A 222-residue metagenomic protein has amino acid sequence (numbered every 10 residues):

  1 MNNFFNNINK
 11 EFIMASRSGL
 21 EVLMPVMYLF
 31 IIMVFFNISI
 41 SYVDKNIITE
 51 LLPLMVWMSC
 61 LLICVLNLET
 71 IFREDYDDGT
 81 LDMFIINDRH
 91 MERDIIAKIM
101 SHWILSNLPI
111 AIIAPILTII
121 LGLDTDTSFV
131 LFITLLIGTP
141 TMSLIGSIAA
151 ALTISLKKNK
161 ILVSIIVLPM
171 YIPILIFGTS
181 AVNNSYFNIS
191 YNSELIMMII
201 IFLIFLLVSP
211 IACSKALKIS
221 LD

Functional and structural regions predicted by a protein language model:
M1-P25: Aromatic- and glycine-rich beta-strand/loop motifs that create alpha-glucan
G19-I40, M55-C64, I165-F177, I201-S209: Hydrophobic alpha-helical transmembrane segments of multi-pass membrane transport/permease proteins
I31, I96-L121, T141, I145 (+1 more regions): Hydrophobic alpha-helical transmembrane segments that constitute the membrane-spanning cores of multi-pass membrane
S39-L51, P115-L136, V182-L195: Membrane-interfacial helix-loop-helix connectors in multipass membrane proteins
L52-I86, M91-I113: Hydrophobic alpha-helical transmembrane segments of multi-pass membrane transport proteins
I137-L168, K218-D222: A structural motif at transmembrane helix-loop-helix junctions in multipass membrane proteins
I145-I148, P173-S185: Transmembrane alpha-helical segments of integral membrane proteins
L206-D222: Junction motif at the cytosolic side of a transmembrane helix
